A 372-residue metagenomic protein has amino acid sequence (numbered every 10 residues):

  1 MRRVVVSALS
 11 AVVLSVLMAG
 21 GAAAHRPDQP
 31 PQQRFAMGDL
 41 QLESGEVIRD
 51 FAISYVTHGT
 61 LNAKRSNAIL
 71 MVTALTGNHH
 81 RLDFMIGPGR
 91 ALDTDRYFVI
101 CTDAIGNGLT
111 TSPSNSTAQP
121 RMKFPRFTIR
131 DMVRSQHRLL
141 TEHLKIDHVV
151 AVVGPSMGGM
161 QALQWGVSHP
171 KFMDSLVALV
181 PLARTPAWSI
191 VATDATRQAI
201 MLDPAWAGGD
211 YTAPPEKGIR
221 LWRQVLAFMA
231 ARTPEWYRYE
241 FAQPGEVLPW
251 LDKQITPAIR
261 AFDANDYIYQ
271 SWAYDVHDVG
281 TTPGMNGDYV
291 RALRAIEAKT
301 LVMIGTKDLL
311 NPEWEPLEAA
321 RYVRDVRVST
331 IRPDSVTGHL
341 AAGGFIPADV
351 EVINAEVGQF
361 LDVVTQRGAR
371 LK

Functional and structural regions predicted by a protein language model:
A23-M71, H79, Q366-K372: Catalytic-loop region of hydrolases
A52, V56-A118: N-terminal cap/lid subdomain of alpha/beta-hydrolase-fold enzymes
R130-V150: Conserved acidic catalytic loop of the alpha/beta-hydrolase fold
D147-A187: Conserved hydrolase catalytic core segment
F172, V177-P257: Alpha/beta-hydrolase-fold enzymes
T282-Y289, A298, L309-Y322: Short alpha-helix in the alpha/beta-hydrolase fold that links the catalytic acid
I296, V302-I304: Short beta-strand/loop motif that positions the catalytic acidic residue of the alpha/beta-hydrolase fold
V326-K372: Catalytic active-site module of serine/aspartate enzymes centered on a nucleophile-bearing elbow/loop
